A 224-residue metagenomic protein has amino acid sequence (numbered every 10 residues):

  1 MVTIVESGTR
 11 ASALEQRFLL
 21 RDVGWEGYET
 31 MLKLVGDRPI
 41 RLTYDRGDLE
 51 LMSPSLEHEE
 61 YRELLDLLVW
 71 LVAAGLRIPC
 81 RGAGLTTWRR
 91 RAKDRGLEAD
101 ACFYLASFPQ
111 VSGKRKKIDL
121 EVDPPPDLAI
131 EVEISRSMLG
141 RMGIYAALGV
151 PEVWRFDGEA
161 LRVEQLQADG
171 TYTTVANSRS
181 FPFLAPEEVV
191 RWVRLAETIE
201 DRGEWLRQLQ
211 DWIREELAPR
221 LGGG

Functional and structural regions predicted by a protein language model:
M1-G224: Gly/Pro/Ser/Thr-rich low-complexity, intrinsically disordered segments predominantly at protein N-termini
